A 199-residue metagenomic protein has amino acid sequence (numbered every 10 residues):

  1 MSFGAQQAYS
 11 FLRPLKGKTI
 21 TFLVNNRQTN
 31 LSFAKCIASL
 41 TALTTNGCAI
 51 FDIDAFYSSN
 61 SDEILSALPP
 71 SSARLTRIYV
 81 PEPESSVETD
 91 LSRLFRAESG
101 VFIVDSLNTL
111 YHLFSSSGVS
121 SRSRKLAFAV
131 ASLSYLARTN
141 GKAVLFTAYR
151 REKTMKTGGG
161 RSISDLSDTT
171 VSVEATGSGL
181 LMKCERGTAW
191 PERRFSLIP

Functional and structural regions predicted by a protein language model:
M1-K16: Pre-Walker A adenine-sensing motif
L15-R93: Conserved P-loop
T21, V101-D105, L145: Structural motif
L40-T44, A67, L94, L110-L113 (+3 more regions): Conserved, well-folded catalytic cores of nucleic-acid-processing and energy-transducing macromolecular machines
I53-A55, L107, Y149-R150: Short, ordered loop/turn segments at secondary-structure junctions
S61-D62, E88, L113-S115, M155-T157: Short, well-ordered secondary-structure micro-motifs
P81-T139: Phosphate-binding/switch loop-helix module in NTP-utilizing enzymes
L136-P199: Phosphate-binding/switch region of NTP-binding enzymes
